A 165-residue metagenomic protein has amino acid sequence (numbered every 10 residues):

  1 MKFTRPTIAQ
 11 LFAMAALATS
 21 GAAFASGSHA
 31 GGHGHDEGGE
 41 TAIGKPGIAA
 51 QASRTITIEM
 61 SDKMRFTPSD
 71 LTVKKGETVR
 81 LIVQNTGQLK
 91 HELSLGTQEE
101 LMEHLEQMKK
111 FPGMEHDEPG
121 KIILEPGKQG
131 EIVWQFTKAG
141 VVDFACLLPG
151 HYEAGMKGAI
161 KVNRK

Functional and structural regions predicted by a protein language model:
K2-L11: Bacterial N-terminal signal peptides that target proteins for export
F12-A13, A23: Cleavable N-terminal signal peptides
S26-E59, E100-E115, H151-K165: Extracytoplasmic/periplasmic copper-protein system
S26-G34, R65, E118-K165: Extracellular/periplasmic metallocenter environments
I48-T78: N-terminal edge beta-strand
V83-N85: Asparagine-centered strand-capping/turn motif at beta-strand->loop junctions
E92-G96: Beta-strand signatures of extracellular beta-sandwich domains
